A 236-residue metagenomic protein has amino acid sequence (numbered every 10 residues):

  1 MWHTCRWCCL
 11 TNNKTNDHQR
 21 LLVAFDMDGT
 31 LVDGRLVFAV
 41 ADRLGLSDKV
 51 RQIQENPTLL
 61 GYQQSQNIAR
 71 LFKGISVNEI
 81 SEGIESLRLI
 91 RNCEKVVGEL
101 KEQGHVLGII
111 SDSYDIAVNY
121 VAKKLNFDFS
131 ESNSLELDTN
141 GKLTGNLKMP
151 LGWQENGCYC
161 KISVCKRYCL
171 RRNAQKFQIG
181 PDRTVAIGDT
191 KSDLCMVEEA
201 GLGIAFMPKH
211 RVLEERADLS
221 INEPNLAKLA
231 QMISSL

Functional and structural regions predicted by a protein language model:
C9-S134, T139: Alpha-helical substrate-recognition element adjacent to the catalytic core
I84-E85, I90-G108, S113-L236: C-terminal cap/substrate-recognition subdomain and adjoining C-terminal extension of metal-dependent phosphatase-like
